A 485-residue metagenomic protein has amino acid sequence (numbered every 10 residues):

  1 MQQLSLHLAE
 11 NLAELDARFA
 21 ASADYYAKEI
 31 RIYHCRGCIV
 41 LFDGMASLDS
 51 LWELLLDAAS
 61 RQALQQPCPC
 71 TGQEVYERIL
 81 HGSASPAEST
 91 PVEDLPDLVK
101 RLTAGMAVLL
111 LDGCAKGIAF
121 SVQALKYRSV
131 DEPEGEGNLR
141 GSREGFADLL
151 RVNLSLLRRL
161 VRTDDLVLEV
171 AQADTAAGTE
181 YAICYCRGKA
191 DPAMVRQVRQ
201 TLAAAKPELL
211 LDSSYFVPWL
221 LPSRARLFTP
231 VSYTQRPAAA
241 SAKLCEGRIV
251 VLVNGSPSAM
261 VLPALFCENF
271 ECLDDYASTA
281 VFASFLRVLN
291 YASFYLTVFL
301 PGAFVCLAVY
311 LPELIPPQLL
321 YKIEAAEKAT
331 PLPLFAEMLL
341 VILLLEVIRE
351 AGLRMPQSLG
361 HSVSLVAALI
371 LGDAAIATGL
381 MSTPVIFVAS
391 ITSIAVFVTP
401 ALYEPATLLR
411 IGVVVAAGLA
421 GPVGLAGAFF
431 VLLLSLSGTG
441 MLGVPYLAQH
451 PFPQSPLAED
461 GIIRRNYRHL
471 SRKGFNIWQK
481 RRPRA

Functional and structural regions predicted by a protein language model:
M1-F299, E313, P317, L436-A485: Membrane-embedded alpha-helical signal segments
V217, A303-A308: C-terminal TM-helix exit segments that contain a strictly Trp-centered aromatic cap at the helix terminus
A303, I315-A485: Generic detector of multi-pass transmembrane helix bundles and their immediately adjacent loops in polytopic membrane
